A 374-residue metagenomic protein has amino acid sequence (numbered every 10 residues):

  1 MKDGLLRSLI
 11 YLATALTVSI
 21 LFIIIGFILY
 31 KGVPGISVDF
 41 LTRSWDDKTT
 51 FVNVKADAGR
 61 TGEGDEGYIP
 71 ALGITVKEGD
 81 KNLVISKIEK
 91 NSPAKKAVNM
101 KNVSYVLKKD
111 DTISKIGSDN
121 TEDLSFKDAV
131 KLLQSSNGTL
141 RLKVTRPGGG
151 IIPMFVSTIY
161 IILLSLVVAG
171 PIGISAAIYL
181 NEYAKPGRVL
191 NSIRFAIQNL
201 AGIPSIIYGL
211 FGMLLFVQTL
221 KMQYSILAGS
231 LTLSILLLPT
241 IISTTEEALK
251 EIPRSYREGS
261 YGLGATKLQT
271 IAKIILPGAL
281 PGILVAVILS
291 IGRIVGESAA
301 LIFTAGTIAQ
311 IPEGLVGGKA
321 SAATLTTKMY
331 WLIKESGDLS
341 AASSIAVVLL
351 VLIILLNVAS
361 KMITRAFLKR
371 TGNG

Functional and structural regions predicted by a protein language model:
A56-K115, D119-E122: PDZ/PDZ-like domain segments forming the peptide/carboxylate-binding groove, activating on the N-terminal beta-strands
K108, S114-K115, L124-P147: PDZ-domain C-terminal substructure recognizer with occasional recognition of PDZ-binding tails
S165-I197, K361-A366: Transmembrane-helix boundary motif in ABC transporter permease subunits
Q198-L233: Generic hydrophobic transmembrane alpha-helix motif, especially the helices
T244, K267-A305: Transmembrane alpha-helices
E246-K250, R254, I288, Y330-G374: C-terminal transmembrane helix and the adjacent membrane-cytosol boundary/short C-terminal tail of inner/organellar
I302-L350: Interhelical loop and adjacent transmembrane-helix boundary motif in polytopic membrane transport permeases
